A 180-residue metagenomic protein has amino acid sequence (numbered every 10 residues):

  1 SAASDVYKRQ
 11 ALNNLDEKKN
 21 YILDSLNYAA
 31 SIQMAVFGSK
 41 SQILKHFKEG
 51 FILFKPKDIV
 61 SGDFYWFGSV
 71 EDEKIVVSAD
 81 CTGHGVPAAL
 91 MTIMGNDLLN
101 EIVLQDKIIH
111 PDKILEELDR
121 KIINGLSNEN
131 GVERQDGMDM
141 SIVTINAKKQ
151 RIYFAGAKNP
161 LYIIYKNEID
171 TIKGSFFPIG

Functional and structural regions predicted by a protein language model:
S1-Y7: Short, small-residue-biased leader/transition segments that mark boundaries at the very start of proteins
A11-G180: … and, occasionally, acidic/histidine-rich disordered N-termini of signaling adaptors
